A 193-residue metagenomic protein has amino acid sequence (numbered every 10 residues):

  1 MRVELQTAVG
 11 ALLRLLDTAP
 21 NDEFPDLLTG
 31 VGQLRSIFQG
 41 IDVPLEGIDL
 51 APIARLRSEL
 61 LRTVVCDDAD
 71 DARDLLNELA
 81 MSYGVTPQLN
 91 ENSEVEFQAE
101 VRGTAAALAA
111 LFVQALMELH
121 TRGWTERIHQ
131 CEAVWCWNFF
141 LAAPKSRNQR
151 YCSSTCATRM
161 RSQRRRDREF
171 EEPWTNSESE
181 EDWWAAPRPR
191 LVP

Functional and structural regions predicted by a protein language model:
M1-A142, E171-P193: Short helix-coil boundary/hinge micro-motifs
A142-A143, Q163: Conserved catalytic-core motifs of eukaryotic protein kinase domains, centered on the activation segment
S146-A157: Cysteine-rich micro-motifs
R159-F170: Short metal-binding segments enriched for Cys and/or His
